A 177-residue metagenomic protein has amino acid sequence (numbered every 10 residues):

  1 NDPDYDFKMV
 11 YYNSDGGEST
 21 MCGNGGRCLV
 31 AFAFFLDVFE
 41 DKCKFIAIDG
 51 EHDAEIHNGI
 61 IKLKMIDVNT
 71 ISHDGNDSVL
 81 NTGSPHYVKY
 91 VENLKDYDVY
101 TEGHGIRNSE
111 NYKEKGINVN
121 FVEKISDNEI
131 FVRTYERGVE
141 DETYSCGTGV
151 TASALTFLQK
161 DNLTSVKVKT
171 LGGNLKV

Functional and structural regions predicted by a protein language model:
N1-M21, G26-S145, A152-V177: Active-site proximal loop and beta-alpha junction motif in alpha/beta enzyme cores
